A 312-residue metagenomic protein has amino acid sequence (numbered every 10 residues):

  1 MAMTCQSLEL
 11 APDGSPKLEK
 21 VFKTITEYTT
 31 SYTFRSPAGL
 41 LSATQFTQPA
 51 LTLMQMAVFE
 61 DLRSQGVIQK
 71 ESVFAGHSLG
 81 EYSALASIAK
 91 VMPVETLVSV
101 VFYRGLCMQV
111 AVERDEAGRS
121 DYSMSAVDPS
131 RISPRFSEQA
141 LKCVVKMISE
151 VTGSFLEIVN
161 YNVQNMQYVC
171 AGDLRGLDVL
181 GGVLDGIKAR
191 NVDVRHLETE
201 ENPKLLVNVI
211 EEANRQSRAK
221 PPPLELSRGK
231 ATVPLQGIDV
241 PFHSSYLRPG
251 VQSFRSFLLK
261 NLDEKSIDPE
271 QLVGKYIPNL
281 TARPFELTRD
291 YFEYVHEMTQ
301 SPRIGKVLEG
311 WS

Functional and structural regions predicted by a protein language model:
M1-C143: FabD-like malonyl-/acyl-CoA
S87-W311: Alpha/beta catalytic cores of group-transfer enzymes, especially the acyltransferase/condensing modules of polyketide
